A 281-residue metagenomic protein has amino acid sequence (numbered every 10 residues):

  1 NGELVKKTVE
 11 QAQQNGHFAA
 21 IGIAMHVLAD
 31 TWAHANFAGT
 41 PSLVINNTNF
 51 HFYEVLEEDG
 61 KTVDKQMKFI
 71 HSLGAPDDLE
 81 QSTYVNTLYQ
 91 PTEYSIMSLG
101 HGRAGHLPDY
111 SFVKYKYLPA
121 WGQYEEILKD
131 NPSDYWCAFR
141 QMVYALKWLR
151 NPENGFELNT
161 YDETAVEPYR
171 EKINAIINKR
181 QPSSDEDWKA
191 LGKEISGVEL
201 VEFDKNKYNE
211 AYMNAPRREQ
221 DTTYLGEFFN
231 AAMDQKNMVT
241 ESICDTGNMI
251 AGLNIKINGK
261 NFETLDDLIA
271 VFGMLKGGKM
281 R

Functional and structural regions predicted by a protein language model:
N1-R281: N-terminal leader/auxiliary helical segments
